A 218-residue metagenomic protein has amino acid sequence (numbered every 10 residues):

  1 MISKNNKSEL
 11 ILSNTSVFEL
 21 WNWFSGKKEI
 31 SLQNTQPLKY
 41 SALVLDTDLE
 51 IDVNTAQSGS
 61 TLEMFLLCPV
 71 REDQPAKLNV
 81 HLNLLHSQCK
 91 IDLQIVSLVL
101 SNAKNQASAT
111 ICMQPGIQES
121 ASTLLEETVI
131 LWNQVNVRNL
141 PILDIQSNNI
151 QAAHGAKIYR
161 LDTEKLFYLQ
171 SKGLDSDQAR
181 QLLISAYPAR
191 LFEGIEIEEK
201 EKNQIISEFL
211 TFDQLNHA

Functional and structural regions predicted by a protein language model:
M1-F167, S171-K172, R190, E196-A218: Conserved beta-strand/loop scaffold segments within soluble protein domains that form the structured core and edges
L183-A189: Small/polar glycine-rich anion-binding or flexible loop at a beta-alpha turn
